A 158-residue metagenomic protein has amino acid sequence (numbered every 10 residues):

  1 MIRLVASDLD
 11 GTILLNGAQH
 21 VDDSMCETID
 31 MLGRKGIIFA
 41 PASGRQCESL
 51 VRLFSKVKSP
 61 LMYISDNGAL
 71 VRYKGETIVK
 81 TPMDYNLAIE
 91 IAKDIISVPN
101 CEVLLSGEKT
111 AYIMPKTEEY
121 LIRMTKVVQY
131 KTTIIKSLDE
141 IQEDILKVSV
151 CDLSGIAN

Functional and structural regions predicted by a protein language model:
I2-A18, I91: Asp-based phosphoryl-transfer active-site loop
S7-D8, L70-Y73, D139-Q142: Short, basic/glycine-rich phosphate-binding loops at helix/coil junctions that contact nucleotide phosphates
N16-Q19, A40-P41, K80-T81, T125-V127: Short, flexible loop segments at the rims of nucleotide/cofactor-binding pockets, characterized by
Q19, G44, L153-G155: Short, surface-exposed acidic/glycine-rich loop or hinge patches that mediate macromolecular interfaces
Q19-H20, S24, V148: Substrate-gripping "pore-loop 1 plus following alpha2 helix"
S24-L121: Active-site phosphate-binding/coordination module
E90, D94, P99-N158: Conserved acidic, metal-coordinating active-site core of Asp-based, Mg2+-dependent phosphoryl-transfer enzymes
